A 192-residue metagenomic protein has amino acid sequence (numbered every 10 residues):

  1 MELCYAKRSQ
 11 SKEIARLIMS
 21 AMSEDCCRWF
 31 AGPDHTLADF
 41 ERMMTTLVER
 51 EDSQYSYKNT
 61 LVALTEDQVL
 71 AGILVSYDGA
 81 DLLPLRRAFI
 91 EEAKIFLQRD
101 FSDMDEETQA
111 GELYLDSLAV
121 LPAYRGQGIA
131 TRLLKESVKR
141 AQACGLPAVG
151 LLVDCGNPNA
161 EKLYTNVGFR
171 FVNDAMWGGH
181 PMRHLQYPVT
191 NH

Functional and structural regions predicted by a protein language model:
E2-L17, S23-W29, G79: A short beta-loop-alpha structural element at the N-terminal edge of CoA-dependent acyl/N-acetyltransferase catalytic
D25-V48, K94-I95: Conserved GNAT-fold acetyl-CoA-binding loop/helix
E49-V62, A80-P84, Y114: A short helix-loop-beta-strand connector motif used in the catalytic cores of GNAT acetyltransferases and, in some
V62, V69-D78, Y114, A119: Conserved beta-strand in the GNAT
D78-L113, S117: Conserved acyl-donor/pantetheine-binding loop and adjacent beta-alpha core of acyl/acetyltransferases and related
G111-L113, R125, A141-L152: Conserved GNAT acetyl-CoA-binding A-motif
G126-A143, K162-N166: Conserved acetyl-CoA-binding loop-helix of GNAT-fold acetyltransferases
P147-E161, N166-H192: C-terminal "cap" of GNAT-fold acetyltransferases
